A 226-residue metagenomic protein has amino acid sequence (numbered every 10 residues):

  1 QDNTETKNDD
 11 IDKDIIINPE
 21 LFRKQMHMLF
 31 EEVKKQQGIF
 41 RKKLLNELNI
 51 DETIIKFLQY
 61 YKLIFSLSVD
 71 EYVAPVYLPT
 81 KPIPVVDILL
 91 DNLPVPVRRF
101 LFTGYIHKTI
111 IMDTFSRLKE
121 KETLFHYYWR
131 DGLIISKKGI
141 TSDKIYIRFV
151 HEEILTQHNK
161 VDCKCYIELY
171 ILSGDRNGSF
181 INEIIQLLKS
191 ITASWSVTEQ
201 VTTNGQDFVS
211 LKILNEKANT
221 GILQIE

Functional and structural regions predicted by a protein language model:
Q1-E226: Extended, non-catalytic interaction/assembly segments in eukaryotic proteins
